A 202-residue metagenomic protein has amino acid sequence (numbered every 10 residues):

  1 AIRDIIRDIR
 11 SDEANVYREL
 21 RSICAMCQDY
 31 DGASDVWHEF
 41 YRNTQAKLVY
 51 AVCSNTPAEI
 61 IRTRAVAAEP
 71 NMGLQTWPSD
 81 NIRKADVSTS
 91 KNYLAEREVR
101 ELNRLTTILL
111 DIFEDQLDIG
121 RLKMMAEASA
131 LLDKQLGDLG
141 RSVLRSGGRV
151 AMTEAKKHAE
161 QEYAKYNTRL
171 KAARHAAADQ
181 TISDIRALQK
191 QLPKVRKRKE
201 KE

Functional and structural regions predicted by a protein language model:
A1-E202: Positively charged, phosphate-engaging catalytic surfaces used for nucleic-acid and nucleotide handling
